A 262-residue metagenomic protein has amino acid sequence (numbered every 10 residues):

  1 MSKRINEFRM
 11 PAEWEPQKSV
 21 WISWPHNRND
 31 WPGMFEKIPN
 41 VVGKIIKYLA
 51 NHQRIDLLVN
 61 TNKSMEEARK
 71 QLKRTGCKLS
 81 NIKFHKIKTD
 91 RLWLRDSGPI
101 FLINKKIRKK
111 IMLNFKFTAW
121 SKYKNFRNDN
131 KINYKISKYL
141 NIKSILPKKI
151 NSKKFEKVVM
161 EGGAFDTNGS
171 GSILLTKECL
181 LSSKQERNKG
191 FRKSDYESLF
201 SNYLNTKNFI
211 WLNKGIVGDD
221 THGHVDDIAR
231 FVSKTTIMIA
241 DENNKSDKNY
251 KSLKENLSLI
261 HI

Functional and structural regions predicted by a protein language model:
M1-I260: The feature marks the mature, well-folded catalytic cores of soluble enzymes
